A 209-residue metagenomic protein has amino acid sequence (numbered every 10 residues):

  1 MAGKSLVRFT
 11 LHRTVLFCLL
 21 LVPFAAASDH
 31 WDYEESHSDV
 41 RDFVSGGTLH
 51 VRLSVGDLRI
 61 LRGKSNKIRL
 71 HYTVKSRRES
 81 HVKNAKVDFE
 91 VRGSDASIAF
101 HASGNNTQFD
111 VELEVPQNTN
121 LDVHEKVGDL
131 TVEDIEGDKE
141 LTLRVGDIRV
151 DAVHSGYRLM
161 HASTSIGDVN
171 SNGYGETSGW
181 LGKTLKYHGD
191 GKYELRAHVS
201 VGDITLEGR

Functional and structural regions predicted by a protein language model:
S5, F9-L11, V15-R59, K75-S80 (+3 more regions): Short acidic/polar N-terminal linker immediately downstream of export determinants
S28-Y33, L70-T73, V91, S165 (+2 more regions): Low-complexity, Gly/Pro
E35-D42, E133-D134, D138, T142-L143 (+1 more regions): Short, surface-exposed interaction patches in beta-rich subdomains that mediate adhesion/assembly near membranes
R41-D42, K86-R92, L113: Short, exposed beta-strand/loop patches in secreted or surface proteins that constitute
T48-S54, R69-L70, D95-H101, T119-K126 (+4 more regions): Well-ordered beta-strand segments characteristic of repetitive beta-sheet solenoids
G63-K64, D88-S97, G189-D190: Short, ordered beta-strand-loop transition motifs
K64-R77: Short Gly/aromatic-enriched secondary-structure transition segments
